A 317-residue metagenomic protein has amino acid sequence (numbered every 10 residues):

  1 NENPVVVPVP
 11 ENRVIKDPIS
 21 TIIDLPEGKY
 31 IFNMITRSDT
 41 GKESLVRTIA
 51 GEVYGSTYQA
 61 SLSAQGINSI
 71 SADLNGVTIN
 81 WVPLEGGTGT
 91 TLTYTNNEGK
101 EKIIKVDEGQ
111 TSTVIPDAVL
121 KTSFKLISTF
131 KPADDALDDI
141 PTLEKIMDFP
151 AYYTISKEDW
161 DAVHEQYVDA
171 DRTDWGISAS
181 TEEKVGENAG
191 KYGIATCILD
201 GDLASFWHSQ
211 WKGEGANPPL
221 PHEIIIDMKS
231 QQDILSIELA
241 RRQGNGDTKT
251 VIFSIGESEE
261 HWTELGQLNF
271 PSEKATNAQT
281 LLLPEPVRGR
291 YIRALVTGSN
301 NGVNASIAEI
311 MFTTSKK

Functional and structural regions predicted by a protein language model:
N1, L45-G86, D138-D169: Pro/Thr/Ser/Gly-rich low-complexity, intrinsically disordered linker/stalk tracts
N1-G28, T91-L120: Recognizes extended acidic, P/S/T-rich segments that occur within or adjacent to Ig-like beta-sandwich modules
I22-R47, I115-P150: Beta-strand-rich modules
N75-I79, I224, D233-L235: Structural beta-strand segments of beta-rich domains
F149-K229, R242-G246, M311-K316: Disordered, acidic Ser/Thr/Pro-rich linker "stalks" and the adjacent N-terminal cap of the next globular domain
P219-P221, K229-S236, R288-R290: Extended extracellular/luminal ectodomain segments enriched in beta-structured repeat modules
Q232-G244, A294: A short beta-strand element within beta-rich, extracytoplasmic domains of secreted/secretory-pathway proteins
N245-K317: Trp- and acidic/polar-enriched beta-sheet ligand-binding modules for extracellular glycan and matrix recognition
